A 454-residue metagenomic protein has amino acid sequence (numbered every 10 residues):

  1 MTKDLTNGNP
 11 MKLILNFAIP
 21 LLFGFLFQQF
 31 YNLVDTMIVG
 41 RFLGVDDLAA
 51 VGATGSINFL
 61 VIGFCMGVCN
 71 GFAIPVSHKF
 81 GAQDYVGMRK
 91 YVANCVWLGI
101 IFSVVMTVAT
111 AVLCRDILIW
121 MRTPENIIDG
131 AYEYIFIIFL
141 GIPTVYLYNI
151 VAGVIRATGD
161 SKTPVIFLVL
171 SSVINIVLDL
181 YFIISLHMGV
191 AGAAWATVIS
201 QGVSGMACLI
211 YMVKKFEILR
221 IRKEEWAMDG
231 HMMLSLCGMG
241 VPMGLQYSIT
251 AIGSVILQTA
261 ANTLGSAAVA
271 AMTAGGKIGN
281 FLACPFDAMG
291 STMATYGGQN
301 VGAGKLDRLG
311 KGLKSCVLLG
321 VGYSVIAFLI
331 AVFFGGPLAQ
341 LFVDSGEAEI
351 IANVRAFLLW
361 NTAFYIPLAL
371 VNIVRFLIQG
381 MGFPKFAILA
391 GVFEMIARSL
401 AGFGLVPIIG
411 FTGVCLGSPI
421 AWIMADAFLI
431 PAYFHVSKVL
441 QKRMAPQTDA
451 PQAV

Functional and structural regions predicted by a protein language model:
M1-A18, V76-G141, S185-V241, G297-F364 (+1 more regions): Short alpha-helical transmembrane segments in multi-pass integral membrane proteins
N7, M11-F30, V34, I57 (+7 more regions): Residue-level signal for short hydrophobic patches within transmembrane helices of multi-pass membrane transporters
N16-D35, I137, Y148, S171 (+4 more regions): Transmembrane helical elements of multi-pass membrane transporters/channels
L21, F25, M37, I74 (+16 more regions): Transmembrane alpha-helix boundary and packing residues in multipass membrane permease domains and related
L26, F30-A49, L118-E125, Y181-M188 (+6 more regions): Helix-terminus/linker motif at the lipid-water interface of multi-pass membrane proteins
V39-F59, E125-G130, V190-A191, H231-M239 (+5 more regions): Interfacial/gating helices of multi-pass transporter permease domains
L48-V108, V145-P164, A271-G335, L368-G382 (+1 more regions): Small-residue-rich hydrophobic transmembrane alpha-helices
C69, I138-R156, P164-S172, A193-C208 (+4 more regions): Short runs within selected transmembrane alpha-helices of multi-pass transporters and secretion channels
